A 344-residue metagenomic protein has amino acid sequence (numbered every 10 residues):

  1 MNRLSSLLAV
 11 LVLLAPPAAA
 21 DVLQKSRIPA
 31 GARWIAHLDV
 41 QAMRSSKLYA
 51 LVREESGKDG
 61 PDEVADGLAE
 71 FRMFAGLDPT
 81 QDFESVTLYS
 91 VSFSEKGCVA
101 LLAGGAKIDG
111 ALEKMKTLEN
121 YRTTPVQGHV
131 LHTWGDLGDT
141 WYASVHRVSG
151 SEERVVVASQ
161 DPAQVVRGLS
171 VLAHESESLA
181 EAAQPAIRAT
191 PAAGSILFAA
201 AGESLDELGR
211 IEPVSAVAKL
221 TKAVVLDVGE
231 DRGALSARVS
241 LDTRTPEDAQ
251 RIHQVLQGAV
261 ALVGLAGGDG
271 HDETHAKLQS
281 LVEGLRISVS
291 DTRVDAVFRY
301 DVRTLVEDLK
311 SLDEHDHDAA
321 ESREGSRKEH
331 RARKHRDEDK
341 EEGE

Functional and structural regions predicted by a protein language model:
M1-N2: N-terminal secretory signal peptides that target proteins for export/translocation
S5-A15: Bacterial N-terminal signal peptides
A20-G138, Q184-A216, I252-V282, V306-E344: Structural boundary/hinge residues at secondary-structure and domain interfaces
Q24, S85-S90, G138-G150, A223-G229: Short, surface-exposed beta-strand/loop micro-motifs that present aromatic residues
W34-A36, V99-L102, K222-L226, G233-L241 (+1 more regions): One face of beta-strands
G135-L172, D231-A234, R286-L305: A short, solvent-exposed beta-edge/loop patch
W141-G209, A218: A conserved glycine-rich beta-strand in the N-terminal activation segment of trypsin-fold
E175, V217-L220, V228-T274: Gly/Pro-enriched, hydrophobic low-complexity segments that function as extracytoplasmic propeptides/linkers
